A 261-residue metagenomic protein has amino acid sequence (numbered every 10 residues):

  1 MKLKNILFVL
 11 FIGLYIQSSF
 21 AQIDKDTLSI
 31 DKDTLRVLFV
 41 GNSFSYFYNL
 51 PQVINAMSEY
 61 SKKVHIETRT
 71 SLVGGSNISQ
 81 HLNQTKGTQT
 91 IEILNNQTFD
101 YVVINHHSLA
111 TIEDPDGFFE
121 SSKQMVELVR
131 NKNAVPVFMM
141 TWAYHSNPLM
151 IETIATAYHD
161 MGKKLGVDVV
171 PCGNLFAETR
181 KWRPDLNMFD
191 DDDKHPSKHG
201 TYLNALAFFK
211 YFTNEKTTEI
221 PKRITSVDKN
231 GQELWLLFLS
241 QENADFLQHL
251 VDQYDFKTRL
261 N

Functional and structural regions predicted by a protein language model:
M1-D24: Bacterial Sec-dependent N-terminal signal peptides
I23-G41: Short N-terminal segments immediately surrounding and downstream of signal-peptide cleavage
D24-D26, G87-T90, A155-T156: A generic local structural motif
T34-L38, S45-F118: Conserved SGNH/GDSL esterase-like catalytic core that processes O-acyl groups on lipids and polysaccharides
S43-Y46, H145: Gly/Ser/Thr-rich loops at beta-strand to alpha-helix junctions that form or flank small-molecule/cofactor-binding
F47, K198-A205: Short alpha-helical patches at coil-to-helix transitions and adjacent helical residues in well-structured domains
I91-T201, K210-E219: Alpha-helical cap/lid subdomain in secreted, periplasmic, or secretory-pathway luminal O-acyl-processing enzymes
A205-N261: Conserved catalytic region of serine esterases and O-acyltransferases that act on ester linkages in lipids
